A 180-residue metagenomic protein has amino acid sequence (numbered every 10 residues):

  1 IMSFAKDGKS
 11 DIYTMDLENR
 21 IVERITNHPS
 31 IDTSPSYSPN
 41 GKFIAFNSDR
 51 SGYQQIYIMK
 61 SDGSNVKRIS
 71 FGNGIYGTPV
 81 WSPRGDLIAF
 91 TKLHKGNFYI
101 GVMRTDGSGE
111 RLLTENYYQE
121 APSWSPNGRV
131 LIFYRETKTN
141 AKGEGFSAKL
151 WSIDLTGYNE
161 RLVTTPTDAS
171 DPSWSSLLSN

Functional and structural regions predicted by a protein language model:
I1-N180: Sequence signature of WD/YWTD-type beta-propeller architectures
